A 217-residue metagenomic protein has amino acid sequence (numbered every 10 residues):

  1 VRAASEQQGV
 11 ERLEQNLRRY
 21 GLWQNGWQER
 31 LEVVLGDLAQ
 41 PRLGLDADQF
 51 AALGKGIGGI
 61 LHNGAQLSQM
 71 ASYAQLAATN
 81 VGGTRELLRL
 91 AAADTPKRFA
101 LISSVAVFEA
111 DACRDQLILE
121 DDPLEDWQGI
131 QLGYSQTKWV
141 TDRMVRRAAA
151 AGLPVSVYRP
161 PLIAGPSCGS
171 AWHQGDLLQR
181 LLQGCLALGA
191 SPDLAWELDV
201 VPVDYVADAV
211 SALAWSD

Functional and structural regions predicted by a protein language model:
V1-Q66, D94-R98: N-terminal Rossmann/SDR dinucleotide-binding element
R2, L38, S104, P160-I163: Active-site loop/turn elements of alpha/beta-hydrolase fold enzymes, especially the short glycine-/histidine-rich
L13-L17, F50, L76-V81, A106-E109 (+4 more regions): Short secondary-structure boundary/capping segments
W27-L31, L90-P96, T141-P154: A structural motif corresponding to the C-terminal end of an alpha-helix and its immediate exit/capping segment
K55, G59-G64, M70-A78, G82-G133 (+1 more regions): Conserved Rossmann-fold NAD(P)-dependent oxidoreductase catalytic core, especially the SDR/UDP-sugar
A77-V81, I130-W139, G175, W196-V200: Short-chain dehydrogenase/reductase
V81-L87, T137-V145, L181: Conserved catalytic Lys-bearing alpha helix of Rossmann-like short-chain dehydrogenase/reductases
C113-L119, R146-A214: NAD(P)-dependent short-chain dehydrogenase/reductase
